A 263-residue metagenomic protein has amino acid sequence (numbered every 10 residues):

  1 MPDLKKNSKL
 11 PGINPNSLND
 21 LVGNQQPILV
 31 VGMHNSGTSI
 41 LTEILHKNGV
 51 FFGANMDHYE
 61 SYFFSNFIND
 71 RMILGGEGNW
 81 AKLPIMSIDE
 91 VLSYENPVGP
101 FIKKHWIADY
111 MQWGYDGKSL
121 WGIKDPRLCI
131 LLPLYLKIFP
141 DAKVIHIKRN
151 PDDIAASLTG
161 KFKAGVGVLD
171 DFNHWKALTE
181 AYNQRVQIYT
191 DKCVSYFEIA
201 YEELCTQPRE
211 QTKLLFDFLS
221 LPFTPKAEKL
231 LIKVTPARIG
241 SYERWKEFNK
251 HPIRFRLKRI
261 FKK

Functional and structural regions predicted by a protein language model:
M1-I102, L231-Y242: PAPS-dependent sulfotransferase catalytic core
M1-I28, H34, T159-K163, G167-D171 (+3 more regions): PAPS-dependent sulfotransferases, especially Golgi type II membrane carbohydrate sulfotransferases
G12-P15, F101-W106, A155-S157, N183-I188: Short hydrophobic/aromatic-rich motifs at helix boundaries and adjacent loops
R71, G78-K82, K103-K104, R127 (+6 more regions): Arginine residue identity/basic-tract feature
E77-G78, W113-K226: PAPS-dependent sulfotransferase catalytic domain
G78-E90, F172-A181, P252-R256: Short, basic, helix/turn surface patches
S93-W121: Alpha-helix-centered segments that form part of catalytic cores
